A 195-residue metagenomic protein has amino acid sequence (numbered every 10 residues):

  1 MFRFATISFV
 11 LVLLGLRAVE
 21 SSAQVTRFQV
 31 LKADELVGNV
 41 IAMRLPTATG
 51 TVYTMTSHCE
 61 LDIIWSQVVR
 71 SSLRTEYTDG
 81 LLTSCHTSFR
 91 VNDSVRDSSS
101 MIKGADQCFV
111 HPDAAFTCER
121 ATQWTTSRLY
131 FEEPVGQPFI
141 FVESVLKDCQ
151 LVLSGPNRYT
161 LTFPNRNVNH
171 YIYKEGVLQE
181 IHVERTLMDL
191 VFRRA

Functional and structural regions predicted by a protein language model:
M1, S22-Q24: Absolute protein N-terminus
M1-S8: Bacterial N-terminal signal peptides that target proteins for export
S21, G38-A42, T49-Y53, I63-V68 (+4 more regions): Generic detector of short, locally flexible boundary/turn motifs and exposed helical patches
Q24-S100, G176: N-terminal mature ectodomain segment of secretory-pathway/periplasmic proteins
T83-A195: Solvent-exposed helix/loop surface patches that form functional interfaces
